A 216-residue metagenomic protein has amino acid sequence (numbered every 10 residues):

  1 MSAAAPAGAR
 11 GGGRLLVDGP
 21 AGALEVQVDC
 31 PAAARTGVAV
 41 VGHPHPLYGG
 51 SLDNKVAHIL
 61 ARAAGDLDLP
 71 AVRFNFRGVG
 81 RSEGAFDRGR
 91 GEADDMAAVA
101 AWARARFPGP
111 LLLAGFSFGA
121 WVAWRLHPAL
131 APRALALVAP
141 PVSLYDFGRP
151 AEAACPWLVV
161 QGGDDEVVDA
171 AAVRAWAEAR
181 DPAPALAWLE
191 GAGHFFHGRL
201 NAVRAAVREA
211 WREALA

Functional and structural regions predicted by a protein language model:
G19, A23-R106: Serine-hydrolase catalytic machinery in alpha/beta-hydrolase-like enzymes
P44-H45, L137-D146, G162, A192: Active-site nucleophile loop of the alpha/beta-hydrolase fold
D94-C155: Primarily recognizes the serine-hydrolase "nucleophile elbow" in alpha/beta-hydrolase and SGNH/GDSL folds
A153, L158-Q161, D165: Short beta-strand/loop motif that positions the catalytic acidic residue of the alpha/beta-hydrolase fold
G163-V168, H194-F195: Acidic catalytic loop of the alpha/beta-hydrolase fold
D169-E178: Short alpha-helix in the alpha/beta-hydrolase fold that links the catalytic acid
A179-F195: Catalytic histidine neighborhood in serine/cysteine hydrolases with alpha/beta-hydrolase-type architecture
A192-R204: Catalytic histidine-centered segment of alpha/beta-hydrolase-like enzymes
